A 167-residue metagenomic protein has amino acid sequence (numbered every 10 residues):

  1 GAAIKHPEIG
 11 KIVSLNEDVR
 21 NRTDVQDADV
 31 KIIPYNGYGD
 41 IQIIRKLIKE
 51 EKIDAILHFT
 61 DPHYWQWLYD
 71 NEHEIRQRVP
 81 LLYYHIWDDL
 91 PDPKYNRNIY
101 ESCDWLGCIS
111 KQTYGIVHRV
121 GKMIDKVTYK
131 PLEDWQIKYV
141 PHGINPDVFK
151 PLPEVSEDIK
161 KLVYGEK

Functional and structural regions predicted by a protein language model:
G1-Q42: N-terminal strand-loop element at the rim of the active site of nucleotide-sugar-dependent glycosyltransferases
I48-I56: Proline-aspartate-enriched helix->loop->beta-strand connector
H58, C108-I109: Short beta-strand scaffold positions
H58-Y64: Short His-centered aromatic/hydrophobic patch
R76, P93-G107: A conserved, positively charged/aromatic
R76-P80, C103-D104, L132-Q136: A short helix->loop->beta-strand "cap" motif at the edges of active sites that frequently abuts
Q112, G143: Carbohydrate-associated surface elements
M123-I124, F149-E166: A short helix/loop element that forms part of the nucleotide-sugar donor recognition site in Leloir-type
